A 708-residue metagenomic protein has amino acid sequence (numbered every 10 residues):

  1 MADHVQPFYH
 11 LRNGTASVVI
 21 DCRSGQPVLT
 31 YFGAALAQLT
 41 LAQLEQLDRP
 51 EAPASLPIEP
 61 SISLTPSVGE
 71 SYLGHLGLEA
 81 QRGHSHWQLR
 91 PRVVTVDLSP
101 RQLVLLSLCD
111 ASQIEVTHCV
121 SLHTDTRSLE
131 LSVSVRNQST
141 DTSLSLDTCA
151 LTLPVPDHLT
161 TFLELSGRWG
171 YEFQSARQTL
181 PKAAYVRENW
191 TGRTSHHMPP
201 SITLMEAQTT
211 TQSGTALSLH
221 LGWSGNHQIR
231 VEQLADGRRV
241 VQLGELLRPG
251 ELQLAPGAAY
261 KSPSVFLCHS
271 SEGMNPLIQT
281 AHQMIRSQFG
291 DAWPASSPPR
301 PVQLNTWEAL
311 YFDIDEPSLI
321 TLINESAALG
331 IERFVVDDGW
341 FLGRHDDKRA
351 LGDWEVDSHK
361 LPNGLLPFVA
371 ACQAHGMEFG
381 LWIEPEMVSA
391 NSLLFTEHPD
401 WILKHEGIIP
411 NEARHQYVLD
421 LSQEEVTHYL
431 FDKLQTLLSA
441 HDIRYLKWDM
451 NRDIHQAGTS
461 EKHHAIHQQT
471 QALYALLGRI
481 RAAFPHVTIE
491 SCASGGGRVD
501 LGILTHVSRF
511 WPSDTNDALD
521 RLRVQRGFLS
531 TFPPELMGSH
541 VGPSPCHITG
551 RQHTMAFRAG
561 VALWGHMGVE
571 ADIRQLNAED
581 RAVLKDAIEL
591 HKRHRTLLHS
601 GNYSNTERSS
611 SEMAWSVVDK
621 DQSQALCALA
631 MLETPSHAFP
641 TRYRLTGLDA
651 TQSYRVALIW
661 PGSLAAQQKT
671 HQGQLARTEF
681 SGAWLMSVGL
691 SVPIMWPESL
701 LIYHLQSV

Functional and structural regions predicted by a protein language model:
P7-V18, P27-E232, R248, S653-H671: Polysaccharide-binding surfaces and accessory modules of carbohydrate-active proteins
T15, V133, G257, L304 (+8 more regions): Conserved, mostly hydrophobic/aromatic
I58-S61, S67-L89, S213-N226, C268-P294 (+3 more regions): Glycine-rich, aromatic-flanked loop segments that form ligand/cofactor-binding clefts across common enzyme folds
I202, T211, S609-D649: Carbohydrate-binding surface patches
L252-S271, E698-Q706: Short Pro-Gly-centered flexible turn/kink motifs
A295-D432, Y445: Aromatic-lined carbohydrate-binding/catalytic grooves of carbohydrate-active enzymes
P362-G364, E397-H398, I402-T554, W564-H566 (+2 more regions): Active-site neighborhood of glycoside hydrolase catalytic domains
D420, E633-V708: C-terminal beta-sandwich/jelly-roll accessory domains of carbohydrate-active enzymes
